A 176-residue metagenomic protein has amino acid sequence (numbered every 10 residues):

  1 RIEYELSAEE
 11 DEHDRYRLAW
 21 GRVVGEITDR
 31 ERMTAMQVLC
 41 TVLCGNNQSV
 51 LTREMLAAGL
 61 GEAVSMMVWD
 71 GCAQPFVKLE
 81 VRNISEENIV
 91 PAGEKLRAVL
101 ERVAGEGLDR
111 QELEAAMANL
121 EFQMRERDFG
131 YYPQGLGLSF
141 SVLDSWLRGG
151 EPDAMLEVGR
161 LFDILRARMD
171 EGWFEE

Functional and structural regions predicted by a protein language model:
R1-A19: Hydrophobic, small-residue-rich alpha-helical packing segments that form membrane-like cores
I2-S7, A63-M67, E175: Glycine-rich, charged/polar anion/phosphate-binding loops that engage phosphate groups from diverse ligands
D11-D14, D29-M33, V90-P91: Short conserved micro-motifs at the rims of enzyme active sites and ligand-binding pockets
R15-G25, L51-R168: M16 family metallopeptidases and their MPP-like homologs
E31-L43: Active/ligand-binding-proximal structured segments within catalytic/core domains that scaffold catalytic residues
C40-C44, R53-L56: Generic alpha-helical structural context detector
A167-E176: Extended, domain-scale alpha-helical bundle/helix-rich regions
